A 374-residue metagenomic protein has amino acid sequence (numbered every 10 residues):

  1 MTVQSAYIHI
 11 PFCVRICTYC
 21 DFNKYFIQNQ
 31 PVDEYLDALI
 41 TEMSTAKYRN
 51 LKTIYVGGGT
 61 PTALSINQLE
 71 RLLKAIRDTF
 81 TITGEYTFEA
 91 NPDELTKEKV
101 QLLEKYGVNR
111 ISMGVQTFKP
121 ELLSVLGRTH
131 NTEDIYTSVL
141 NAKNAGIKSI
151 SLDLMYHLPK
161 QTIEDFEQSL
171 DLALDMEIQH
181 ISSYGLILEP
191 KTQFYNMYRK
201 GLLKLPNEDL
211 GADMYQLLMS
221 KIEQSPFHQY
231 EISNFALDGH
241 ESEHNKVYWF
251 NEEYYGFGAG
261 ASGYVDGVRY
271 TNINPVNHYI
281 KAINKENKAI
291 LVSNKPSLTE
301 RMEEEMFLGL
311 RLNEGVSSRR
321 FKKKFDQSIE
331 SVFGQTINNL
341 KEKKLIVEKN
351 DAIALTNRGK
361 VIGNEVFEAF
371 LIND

Functional and structural regions predicted by a protein language model:
T2-I10: Immediate flanking context of iron-sulfur cluster ligation sites
V3, Y25-T45, K52-Q327: C-terminal scaffold of the Radical SAM
P11-F22: Local cysteine-cluster metal-coordination motifs and their immediate loop/turn environment, predominantly Fe-S cluster
Q327-N339: Short amphipathic alpha-helical interaction segments
K341-D351: A short, conserved structural fragment
A352-T356: Minor-groove-contacting beta-hairpin "wing" of winged helix-turn-helix DNA-binding domains
K360-D374: Short, amphipathic alpha-helical interaction segments positioned at domain boundaries
